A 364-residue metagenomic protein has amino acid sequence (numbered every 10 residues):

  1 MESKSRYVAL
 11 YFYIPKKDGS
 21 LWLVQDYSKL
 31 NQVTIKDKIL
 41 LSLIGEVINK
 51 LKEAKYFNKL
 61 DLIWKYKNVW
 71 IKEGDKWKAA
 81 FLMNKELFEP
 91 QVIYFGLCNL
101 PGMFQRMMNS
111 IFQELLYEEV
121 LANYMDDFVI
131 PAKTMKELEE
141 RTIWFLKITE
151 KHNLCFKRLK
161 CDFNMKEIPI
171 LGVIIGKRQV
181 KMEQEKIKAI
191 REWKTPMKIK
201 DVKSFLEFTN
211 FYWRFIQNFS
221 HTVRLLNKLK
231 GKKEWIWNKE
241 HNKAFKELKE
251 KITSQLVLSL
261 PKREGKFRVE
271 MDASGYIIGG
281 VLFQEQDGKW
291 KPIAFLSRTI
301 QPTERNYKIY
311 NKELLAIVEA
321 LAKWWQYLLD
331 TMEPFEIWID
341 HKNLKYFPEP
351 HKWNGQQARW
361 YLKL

Functional and structural regions predicted by a protein language model:
M1-I339, N343-L364: Retroelement reverse transcriptase polymerase core
